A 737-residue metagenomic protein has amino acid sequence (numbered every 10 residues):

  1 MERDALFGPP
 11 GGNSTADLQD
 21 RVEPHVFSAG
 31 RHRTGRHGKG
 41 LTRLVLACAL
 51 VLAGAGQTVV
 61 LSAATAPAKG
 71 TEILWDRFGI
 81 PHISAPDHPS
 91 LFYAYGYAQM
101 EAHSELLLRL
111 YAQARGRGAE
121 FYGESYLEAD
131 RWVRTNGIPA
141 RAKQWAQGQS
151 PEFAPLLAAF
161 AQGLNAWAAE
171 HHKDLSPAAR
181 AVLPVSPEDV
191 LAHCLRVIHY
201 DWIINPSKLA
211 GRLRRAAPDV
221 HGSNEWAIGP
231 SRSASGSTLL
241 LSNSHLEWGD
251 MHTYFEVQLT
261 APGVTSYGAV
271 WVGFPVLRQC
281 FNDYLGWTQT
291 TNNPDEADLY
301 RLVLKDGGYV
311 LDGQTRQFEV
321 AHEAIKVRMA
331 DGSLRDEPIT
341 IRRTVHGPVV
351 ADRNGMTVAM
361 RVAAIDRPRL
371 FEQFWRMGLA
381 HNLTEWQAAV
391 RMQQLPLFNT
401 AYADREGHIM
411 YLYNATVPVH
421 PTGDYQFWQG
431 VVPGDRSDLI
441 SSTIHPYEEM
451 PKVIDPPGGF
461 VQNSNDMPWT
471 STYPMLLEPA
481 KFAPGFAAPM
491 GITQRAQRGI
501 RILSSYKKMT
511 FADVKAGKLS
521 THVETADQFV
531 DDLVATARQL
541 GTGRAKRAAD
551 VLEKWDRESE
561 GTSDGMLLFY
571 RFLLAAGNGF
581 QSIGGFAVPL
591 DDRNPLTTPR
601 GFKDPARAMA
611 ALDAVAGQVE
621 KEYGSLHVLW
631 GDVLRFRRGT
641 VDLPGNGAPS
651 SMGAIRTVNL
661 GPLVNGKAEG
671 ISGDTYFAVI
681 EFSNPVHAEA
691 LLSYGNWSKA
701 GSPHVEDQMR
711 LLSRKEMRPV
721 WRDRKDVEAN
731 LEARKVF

Functional and structural regions predicted by a protein language model:
P10-G11, P24: Short linear segments in intrinsically disordered or otherwise low-structure-confidence regions
N13, D17-D20, H32: Intrinsic-disorder-associated, low-complexity terminal segments enriched in Asp/Asn/His/Tyr and depleted of Lys/Arg
H25, R31-H32, R36-H37: Intrinsically disordered, low-complexity repeat/linker tracts enriched for polar/charged residues
R43-G56: Bacterial N-terminal signal peptides
L61-V534, R538-G541, K554-F737: C-terminal/peripheral segments of proteins
R547, L552-E553: A cross-family structural signal marking well-folded subdomains
